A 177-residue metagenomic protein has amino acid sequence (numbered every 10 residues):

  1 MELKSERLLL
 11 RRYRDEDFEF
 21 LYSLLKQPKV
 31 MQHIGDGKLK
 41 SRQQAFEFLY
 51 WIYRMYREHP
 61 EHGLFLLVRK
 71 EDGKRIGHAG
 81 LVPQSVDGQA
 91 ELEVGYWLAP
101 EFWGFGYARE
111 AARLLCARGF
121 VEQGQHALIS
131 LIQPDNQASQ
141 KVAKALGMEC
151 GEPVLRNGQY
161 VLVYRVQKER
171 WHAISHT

Functional and structural regions predicted by a protein language model:
M1-H33, L64-T177: Acyl-donor (CoA/ACP) binding surface of acyl/acetyltransferases
M31-W51: Conserved GNAT-fold acetyl-CoA-binding loop/helix
W51-I52, C150: A generic local structural motif
Y53-L66: A short helix-loop-beta-strand connector motif used in the catalytic cores of GNAT acetyltransferases and, in some
